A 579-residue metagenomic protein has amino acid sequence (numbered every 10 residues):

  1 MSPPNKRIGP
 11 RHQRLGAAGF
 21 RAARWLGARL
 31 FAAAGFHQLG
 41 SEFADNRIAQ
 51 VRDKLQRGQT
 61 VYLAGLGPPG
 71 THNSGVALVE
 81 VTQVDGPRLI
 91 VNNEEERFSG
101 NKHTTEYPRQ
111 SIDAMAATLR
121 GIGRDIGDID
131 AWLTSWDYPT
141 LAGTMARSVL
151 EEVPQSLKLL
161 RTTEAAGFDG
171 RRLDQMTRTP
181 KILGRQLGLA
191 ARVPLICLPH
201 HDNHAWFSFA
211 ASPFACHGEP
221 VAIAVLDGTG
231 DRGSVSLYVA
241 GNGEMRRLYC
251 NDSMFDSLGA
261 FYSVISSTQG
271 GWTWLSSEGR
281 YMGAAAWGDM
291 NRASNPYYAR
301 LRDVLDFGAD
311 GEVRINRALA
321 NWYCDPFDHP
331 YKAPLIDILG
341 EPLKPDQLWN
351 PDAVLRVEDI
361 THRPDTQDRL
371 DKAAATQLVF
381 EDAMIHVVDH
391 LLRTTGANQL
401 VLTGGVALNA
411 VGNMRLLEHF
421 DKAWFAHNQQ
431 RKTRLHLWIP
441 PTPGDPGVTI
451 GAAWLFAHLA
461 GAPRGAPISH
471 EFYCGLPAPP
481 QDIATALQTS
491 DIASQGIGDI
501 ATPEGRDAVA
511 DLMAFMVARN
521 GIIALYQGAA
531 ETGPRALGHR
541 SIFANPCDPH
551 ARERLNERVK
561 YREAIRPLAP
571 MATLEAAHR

Functional and structural regions predicted by a protein language model:
G19-G58, P503-G505: Short, Gly/Pro- and small/polar-rich lid/capping loops
R47-R52, N73-L187, G288-A375, V387: Conserved active-site "lid/cap" helical segment
K54, I126, H390-A397, M513-R519: Glycine-rich phosphate/diphosphate-binding loops that line cofactor/substrate pockets in enzymes
L55-L63, H217-E219: Short Pro/Gly-enriched beta-strand edge/turn motifs at strand-loop
T71-F98, K102, Q155, L160 (+7 more regions): Flexible beta->alpha loop and helix N-cap segments adjacent to enzyme active/binding sites
D125-D137, G396-G405, A524: Short glycine-rich phosphate-binding loop at a beta-alpha junction
Q175-P199, F425-A426: Conserved catalytic cysteine-centered active-site region of acyl-thioester-dependent Claisen-condensing enzymes
A374-L400: Phosphate/ATP-binding catalytic cores across multiple sugar-kinase/actin-like superfamilies, primarily ASKHA
